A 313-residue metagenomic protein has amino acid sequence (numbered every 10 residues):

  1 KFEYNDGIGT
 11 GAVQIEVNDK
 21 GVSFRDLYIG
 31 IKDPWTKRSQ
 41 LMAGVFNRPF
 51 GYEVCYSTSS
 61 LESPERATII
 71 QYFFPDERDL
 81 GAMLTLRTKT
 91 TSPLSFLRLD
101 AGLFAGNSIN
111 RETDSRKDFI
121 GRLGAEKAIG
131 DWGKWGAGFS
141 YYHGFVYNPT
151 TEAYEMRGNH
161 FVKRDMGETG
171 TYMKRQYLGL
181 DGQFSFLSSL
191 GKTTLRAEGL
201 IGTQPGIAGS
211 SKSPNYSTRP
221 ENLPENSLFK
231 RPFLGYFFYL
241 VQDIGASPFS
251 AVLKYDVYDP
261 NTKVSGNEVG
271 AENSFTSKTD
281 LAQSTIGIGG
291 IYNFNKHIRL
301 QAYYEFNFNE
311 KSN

Functional and structural regions predicted by a protein language model:
K1-S108, T113-I120, G124-D131, L234 (+1 more regions): Outer membrane beta-barrel
I31, Y56, G133, A137-H143 (+1 more regions): Outer-membrane beta-barrel pore domains
